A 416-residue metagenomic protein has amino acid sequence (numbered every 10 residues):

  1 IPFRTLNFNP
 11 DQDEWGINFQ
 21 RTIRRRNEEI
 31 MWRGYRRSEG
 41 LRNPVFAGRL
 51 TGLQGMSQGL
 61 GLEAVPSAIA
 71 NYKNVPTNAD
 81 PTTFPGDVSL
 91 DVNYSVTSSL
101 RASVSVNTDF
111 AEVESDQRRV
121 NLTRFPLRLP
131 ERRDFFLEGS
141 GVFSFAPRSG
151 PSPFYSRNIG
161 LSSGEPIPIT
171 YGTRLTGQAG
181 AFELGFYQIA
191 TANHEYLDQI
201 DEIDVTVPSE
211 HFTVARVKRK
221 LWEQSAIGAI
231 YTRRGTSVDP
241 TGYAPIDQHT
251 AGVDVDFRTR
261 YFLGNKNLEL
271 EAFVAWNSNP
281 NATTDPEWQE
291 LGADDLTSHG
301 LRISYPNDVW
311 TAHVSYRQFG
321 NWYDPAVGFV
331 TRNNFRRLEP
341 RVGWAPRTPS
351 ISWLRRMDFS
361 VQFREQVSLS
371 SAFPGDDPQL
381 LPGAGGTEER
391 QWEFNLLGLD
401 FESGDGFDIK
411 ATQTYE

Functional and structural regions predicted by a protein language model:
I1-K220, Q224, G228-A229, P245: Structural preference for beta-rich elements and adjacent junctions enriched in aromatics
P2-L6, R234, R258-R260, A345-T348: Short beta-turn/strand-loop junction motif enriched in small, turn-promoting residues
F19-R21, P66-A70, V106-T108, F186-A190 (+5 more regions): Transmembrane beta-barrel strands of outer-membrane/channel proteins
I23-N27, Y72-N78, F110-D116, A181-E183 (+10 more regions): Gram-negative outer-membrane beta-barrel proteins
L62-A64, G86-V92, I169-T173, H211-A215 (+6 more regions): Hydrophobic, lipid-facing positions within transmembrane beta-strands of outer-membrane proteins
A79-P85, T123-L129, S163-I167, I203-S209 (+5 more regions): Replace "Gram-negative outer membrane beta-barrel proteins" with "bacterial and organellar outer membrane beta-barrel
E195, I203-F212, R216-L301: Beta-propeller domains
T259, N265-N267, F273-E416: Exposed, low-structure sequence patches enriched in small/polar residues
